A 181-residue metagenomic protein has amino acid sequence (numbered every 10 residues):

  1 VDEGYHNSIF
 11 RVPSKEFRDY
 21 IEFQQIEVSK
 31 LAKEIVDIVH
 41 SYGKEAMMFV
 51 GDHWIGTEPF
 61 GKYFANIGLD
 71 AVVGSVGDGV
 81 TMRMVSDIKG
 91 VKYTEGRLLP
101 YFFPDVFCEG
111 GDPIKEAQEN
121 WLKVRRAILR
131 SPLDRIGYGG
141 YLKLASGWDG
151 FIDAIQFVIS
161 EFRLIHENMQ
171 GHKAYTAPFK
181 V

Functional and structural regions predicted by a protein language model:
V1-L69, S75-D78, M84: Polysaccharide-binding and catalytic clefts of secreted carbohydrate-active enzymes
D19, F107-C108: General secondary-structure edge motif
H40-S41, D78-F102, C108-V181: Carbohydrate-binding surfaces of carbohydrate-active enzymes
L69-D70, L133: Short, well-ordered alpha-helix to beta-strand connector turns
